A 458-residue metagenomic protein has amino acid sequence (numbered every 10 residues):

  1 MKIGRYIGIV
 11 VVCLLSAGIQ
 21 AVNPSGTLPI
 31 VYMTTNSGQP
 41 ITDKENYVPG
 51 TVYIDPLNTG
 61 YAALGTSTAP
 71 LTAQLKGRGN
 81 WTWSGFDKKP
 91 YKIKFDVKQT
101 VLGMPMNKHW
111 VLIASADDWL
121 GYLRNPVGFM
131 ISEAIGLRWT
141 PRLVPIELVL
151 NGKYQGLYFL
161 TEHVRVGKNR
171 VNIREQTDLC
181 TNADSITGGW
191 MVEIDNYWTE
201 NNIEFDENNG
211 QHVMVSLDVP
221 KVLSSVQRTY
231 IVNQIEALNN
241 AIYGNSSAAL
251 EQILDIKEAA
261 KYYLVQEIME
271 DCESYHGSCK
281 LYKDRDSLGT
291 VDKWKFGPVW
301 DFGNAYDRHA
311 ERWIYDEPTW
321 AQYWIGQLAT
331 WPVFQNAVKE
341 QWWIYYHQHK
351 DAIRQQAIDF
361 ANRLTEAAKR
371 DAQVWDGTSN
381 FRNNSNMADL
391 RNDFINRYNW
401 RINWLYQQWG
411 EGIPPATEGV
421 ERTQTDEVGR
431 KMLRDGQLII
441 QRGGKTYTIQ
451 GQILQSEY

Functional and structural regions predicted by a protein language model:
M1-G8: Bacterial N-terminal signal peptides that target proteins for export
G8-A17: Bacterial N-terminal signal peptides
V22-V127: Conserved NTP-binding catalytic cores of kinases and kinase-like/nucleotidyltransferase enzymes across multiple kinase
L28-P29, Q39-I41, V48, L71 (+4 more regions): Middle-to-C-terminal accessory/interaction subdomains
K94-T100, N107-H109, A114-A116, G136-P141 (+1 more regions): Internal "kinase-insert"/substrate-recognition segments embedded within catalytic cores of ATP-dependent enzymes
A134-E147, D271: Short, well-structured beta-strand/strand-turn elements
G410-R442, I453-L454: Residue-level detector of functionally pivotal "anchor" positions at catalytic/ligand-binding pockets or at interdomain
Y447-Q452: Short, glycine-anchored, charge-dense loop/turn motifs used at functional sites
